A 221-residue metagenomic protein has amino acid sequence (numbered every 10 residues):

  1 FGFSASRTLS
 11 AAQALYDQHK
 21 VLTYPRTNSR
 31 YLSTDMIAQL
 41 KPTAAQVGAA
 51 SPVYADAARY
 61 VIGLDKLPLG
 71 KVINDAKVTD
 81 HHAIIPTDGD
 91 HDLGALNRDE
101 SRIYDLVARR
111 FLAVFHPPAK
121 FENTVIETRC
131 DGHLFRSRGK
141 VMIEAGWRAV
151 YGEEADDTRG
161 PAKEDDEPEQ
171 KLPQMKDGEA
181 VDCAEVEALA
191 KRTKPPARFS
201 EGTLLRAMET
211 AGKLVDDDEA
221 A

Functional and structural regions predicted by a protein language model:
F1-A221: Core catalytic DNA strand-manipulation module of type IA topoisomerases
